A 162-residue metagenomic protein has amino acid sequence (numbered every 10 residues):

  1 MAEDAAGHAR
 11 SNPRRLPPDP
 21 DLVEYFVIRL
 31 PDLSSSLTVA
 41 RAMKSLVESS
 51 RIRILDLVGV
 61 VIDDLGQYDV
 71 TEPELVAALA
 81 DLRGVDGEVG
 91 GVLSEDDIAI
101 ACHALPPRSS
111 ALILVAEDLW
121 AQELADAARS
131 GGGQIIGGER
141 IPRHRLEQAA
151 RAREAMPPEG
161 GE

Functional and structural regions predicted by a protein language model:
A2-S110, D118-E162: Positively charged, small/polar-rich N-terminal and surface patches that mediate targeting and assembly and bind
